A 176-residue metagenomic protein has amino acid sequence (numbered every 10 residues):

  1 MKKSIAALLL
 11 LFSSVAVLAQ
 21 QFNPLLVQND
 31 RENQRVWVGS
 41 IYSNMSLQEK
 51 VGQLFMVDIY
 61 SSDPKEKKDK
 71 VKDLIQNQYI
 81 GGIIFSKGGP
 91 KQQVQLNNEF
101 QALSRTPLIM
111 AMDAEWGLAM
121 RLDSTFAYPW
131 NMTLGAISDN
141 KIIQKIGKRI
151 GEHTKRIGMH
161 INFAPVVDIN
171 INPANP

Functional and structural regions predicted by a protein language model:
M1-N23: Bacterial Sec-dependent N-terminal signal peptides
Q20-P176: N-terminal beta-rich core of secreted/periplasmic extracellular enzymes
